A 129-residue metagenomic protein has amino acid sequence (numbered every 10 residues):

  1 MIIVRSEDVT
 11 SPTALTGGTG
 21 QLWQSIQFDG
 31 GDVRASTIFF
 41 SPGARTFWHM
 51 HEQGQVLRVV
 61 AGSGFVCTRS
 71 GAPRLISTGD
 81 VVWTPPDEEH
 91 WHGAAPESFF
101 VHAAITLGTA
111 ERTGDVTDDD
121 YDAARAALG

Functional and structural regions predicted by a protein language model:
M1-V33, R112-G129: A short, N-terminal "cap"/entry segment at the start of jelly-roll beta-barrel domains of the cupin/DSBH fold
R34-H51, P86: Conserved short histidine dyad/triad with adjacent acidic residue
F39-S41, M50-V66, I105-G108: Short, conserved beta-strand element in jelly-roll/cupin
V56, W83-T84, E97-V116: A short hydrophobic beta-strand segment most commonly corresponding to one strand of the jelly-roll/cupin
S70-D87: Short acidic-glycine-tyrosine-enriched beta hairpin
G93-A95: Asparagine-centered strand-capping/turn motif at beta-strand->loop junctions
